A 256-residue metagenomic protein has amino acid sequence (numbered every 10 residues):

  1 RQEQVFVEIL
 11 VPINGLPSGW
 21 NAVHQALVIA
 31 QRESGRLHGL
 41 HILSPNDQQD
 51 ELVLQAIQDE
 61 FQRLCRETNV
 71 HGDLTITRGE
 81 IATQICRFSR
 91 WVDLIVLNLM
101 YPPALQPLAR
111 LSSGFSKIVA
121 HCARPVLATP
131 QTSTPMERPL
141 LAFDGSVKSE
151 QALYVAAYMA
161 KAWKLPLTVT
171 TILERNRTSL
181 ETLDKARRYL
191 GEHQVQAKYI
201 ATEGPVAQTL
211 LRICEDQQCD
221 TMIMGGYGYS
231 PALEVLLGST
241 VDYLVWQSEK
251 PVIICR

Functional and structural regions predicted by a protein language model:
R1, Q25, Q84-S133, C214-R256: Gly/Ser-rich helix-loop-strand patches that form or flank binding pockets for ribonucleotide-derived cofactors
R1-L52, H121, T134-A201, D216 (+1 more regions): Small/aliphatic-rich secondary-structure junction motif
A22, A26, F61, I85 (+4 more regions): Aromatic/hydrophobic pocket-lining residues that form π-stacking "cages" and hydrophobic walls in ligand
E60-D73, V195: A glycine-rich helix N-cap at a beta->alpha junction
G72-L74, V126, A197-Y199, V252: Generic structural signal for residues in well-ordered beta-strands
I76-T83, T202-A207: Charged docking surfaces used in two-component/phosphorelay signaling
T83-I85, S179, A207-R212: Structural motif
